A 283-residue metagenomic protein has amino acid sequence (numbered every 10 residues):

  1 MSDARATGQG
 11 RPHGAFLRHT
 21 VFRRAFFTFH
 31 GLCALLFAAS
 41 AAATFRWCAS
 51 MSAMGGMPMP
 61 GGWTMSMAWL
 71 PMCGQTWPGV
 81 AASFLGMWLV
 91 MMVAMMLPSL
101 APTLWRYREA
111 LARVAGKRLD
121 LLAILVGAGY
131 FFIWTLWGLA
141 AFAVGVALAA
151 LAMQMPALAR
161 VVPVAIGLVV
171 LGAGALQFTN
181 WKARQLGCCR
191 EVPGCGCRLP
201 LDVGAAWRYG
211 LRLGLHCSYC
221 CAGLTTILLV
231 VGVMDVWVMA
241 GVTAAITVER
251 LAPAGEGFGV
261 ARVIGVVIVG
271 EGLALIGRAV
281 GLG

Functional and structural regions predicted by a protein language model:
S2-L89, R113-V114, A152-R160, T179-P200 (+2 more regions): Histidine-/acidic- and/or cysteine-rich, low-complexity loops and terminal segments associated with membrane
D3, G8-G10, G14, F84-F131: Juxtamembrane transmembrane-helix termini in multi-pass membrane transport proteins
A34-A38, A82-L89, V93, I124 (+5 more regions): Hydrophobic, lipid-facing residues on alpha-helical transmembrane segments of integral membrane proteins
R108-R113, G223-D235, A244-R250: Interfacial segments of multi-pass membrane proteins
T135-A150, P163-E191: Transmembrane alpha-helix/helix-exit interface in multi-pass inner-membrane proteins
A140-F142, H216, C220, E271-G283: Hydrophobic alpha-helical transmembrane segments in multi-pass integral membrane proteins
G174-R184, A205, Y209-V233: Alpha-helical transmembrane segments of helical membrane proteins, especially in multi-pass transport, channel
A245-G270: Interfacial loop-to-transmembrane junctions
